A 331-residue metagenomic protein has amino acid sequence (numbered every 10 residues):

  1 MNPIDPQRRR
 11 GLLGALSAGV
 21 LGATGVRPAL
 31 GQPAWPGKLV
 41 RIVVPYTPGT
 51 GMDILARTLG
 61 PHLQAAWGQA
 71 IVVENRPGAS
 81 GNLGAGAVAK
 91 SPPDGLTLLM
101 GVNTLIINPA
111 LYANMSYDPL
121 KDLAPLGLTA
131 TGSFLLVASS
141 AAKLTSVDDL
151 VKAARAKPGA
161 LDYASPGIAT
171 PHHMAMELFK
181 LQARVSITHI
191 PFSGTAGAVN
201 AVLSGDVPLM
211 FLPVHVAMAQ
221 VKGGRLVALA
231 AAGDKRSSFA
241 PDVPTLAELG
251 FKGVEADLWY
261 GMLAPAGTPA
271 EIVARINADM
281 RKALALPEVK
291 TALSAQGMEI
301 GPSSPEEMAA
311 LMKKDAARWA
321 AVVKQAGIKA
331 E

Functional and structural regions predicted by a protein language model:
N2, G37-L39, L181-Q182, K222 (+1 more regions): An extracytoplasmic/periplasmic, membrane-proximal ligand-sensing/linker region
N2-G19: N-terminal secretory signal peptides and thylakoid transit peptides that target proteins across membranes
V26-P28: N-terminal signal peptide c-region/cleavage motif recognized by signal peptidases
L30-K121, A160, R184-P208, Q220 (+2 more regions): N-terminal (or domain-start) structured segment
K90-L96, A110-G197, L246, W259-A292: Hinge/capping helix and adjacent helix->loop/strand transition within the periplasmic-binding protein
M100-L105, S165, T195, L212-A217 (+3 more regions): Beta->alpha turn/N-cap motifs
T131, A217-L284, K314-A317: C-terminal lobe and pocket-closing loops of periplasmic/extracytoplasmic Venus-flytrap solute-binding proteins
